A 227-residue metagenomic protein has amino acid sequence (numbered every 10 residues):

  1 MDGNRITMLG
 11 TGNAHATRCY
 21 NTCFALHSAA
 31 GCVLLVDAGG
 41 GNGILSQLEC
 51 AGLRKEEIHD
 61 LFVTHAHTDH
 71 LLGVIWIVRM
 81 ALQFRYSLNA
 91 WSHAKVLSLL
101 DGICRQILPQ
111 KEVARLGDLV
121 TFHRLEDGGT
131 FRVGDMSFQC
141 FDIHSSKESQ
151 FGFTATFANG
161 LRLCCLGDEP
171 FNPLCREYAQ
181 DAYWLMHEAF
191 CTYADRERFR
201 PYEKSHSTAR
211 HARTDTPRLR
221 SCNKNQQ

Functional and structural regions predicted by a protein language model:
D2-C50, Q150-D168, W184: Conserved beta-strand hairpin/beta-sheet module of binuclear metal-dependent hydrolase folds, prominently
D2-T11, Q106, V133-F138: Short Pro/Gly-enriched beta-strand edge/turn motifs at strand-loop
A16-R18, R124-Y193: Active-site-proximal loop/helix segment associated with metal-binding centers of metalloenzymes
C32, F84-L88, D215-S221: A short helix->loop->beta-strand "cap" motif at the edges of active sites that frequently abuts
L35-G39, H59-D69, H93, L163-E169 (+2 more regions): Active-site neighborhood of phospho(di)ester-bond hydrolases with catalytic His/Asp-centered motifs
N42-W91: Active-site metal-binding motif and surrounding structural segment of the metallo-beta-lactamase
F84-L88, V96-F122: Active-site neighborhood of divalent metal-dependent phosphoester bond hydrolases
P170-Q227: Cap/insert and terminal regions of metallo-dependent hydrolase folds
